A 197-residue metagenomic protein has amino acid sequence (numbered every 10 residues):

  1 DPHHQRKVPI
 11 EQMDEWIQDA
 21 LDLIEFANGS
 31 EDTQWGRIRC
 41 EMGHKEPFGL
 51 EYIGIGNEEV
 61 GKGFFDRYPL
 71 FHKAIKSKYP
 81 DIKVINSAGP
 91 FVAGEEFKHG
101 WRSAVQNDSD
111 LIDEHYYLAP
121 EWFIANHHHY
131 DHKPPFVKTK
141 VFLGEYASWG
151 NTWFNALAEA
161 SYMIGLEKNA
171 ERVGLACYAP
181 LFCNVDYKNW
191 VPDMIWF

Functional and structural regions predicted by a protein language model:
D1-I82, N86-N107: N-terminal catalytic cores of secreted or lumenal carbohydrate-active enzymes
W16, E46, F64, Y68 (+6 more regions): Active-site-proximal structural scaffolding
L23, I53, I112, E145 (+1 more regions): Conserved, mostly hydrophobic/aromatic
F26, A74, Y130, G165-L166: A generic secondary-structure signal
T33, D81, E121-W122, R172-L175: Intrinsically disordered or highly flexible coil/loop and linker segments, enriched in small and charged/polar residues
N57, Y116, P180: Residues that line or immediately flank small-molecule/substrate-binding pockets and catalytic motifs
G61-K62, D66, K73-I85, E95-A156: Glycoside hydrolase catalytic-domain groove-lining segments
T139-F197: Aromatic/acidic polysaccharide-binding cleft in carbohydrate-active enzymes
